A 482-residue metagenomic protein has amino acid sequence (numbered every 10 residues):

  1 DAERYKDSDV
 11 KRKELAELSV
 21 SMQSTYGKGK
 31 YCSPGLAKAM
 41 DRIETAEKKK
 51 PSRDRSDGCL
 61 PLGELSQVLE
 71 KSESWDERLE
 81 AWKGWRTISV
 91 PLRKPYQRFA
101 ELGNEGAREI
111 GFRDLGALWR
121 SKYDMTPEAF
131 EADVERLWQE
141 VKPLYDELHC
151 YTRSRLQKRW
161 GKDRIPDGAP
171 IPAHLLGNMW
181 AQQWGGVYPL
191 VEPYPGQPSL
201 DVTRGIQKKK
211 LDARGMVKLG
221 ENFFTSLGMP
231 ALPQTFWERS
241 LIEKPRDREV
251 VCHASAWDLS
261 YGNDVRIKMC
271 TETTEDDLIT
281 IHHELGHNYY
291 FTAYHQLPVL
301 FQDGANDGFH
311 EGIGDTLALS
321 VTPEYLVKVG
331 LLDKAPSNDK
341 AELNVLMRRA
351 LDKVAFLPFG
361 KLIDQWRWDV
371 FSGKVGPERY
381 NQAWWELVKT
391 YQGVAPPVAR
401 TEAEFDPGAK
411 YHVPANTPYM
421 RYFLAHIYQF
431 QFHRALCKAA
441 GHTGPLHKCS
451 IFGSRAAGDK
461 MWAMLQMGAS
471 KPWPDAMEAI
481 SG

Functional and structural regions predicted by a protein language model:
D1-R204, A435-L436, G444, S450-G458 (+1 more regions): A well-structured
D114-A117, P127, Q182, G186-D201 (+9 more regions): C-terminal, non-catalytic "cap/extension" segments appended to globular domains
W119-E131, I267-T271, Y294-N306: Short helix/strand-bridging catalytic loops that position acidic/His residues to coordinate divalent metals and engage
F130, V134-L144, G304-A341, V345: Post-HExxH zinc-binding segment in Zn-dependent metallohydrolases
T203-Y261: Auxiliary, metal-adjacent structural segments of Zn-dependent hydrolase domains
Q207-D212, G262-H282: Short pre-active-site segment immediately N-terminal to the catalytic Zn-binding motif
W237-I242, Y261-N263, T280, E284-Y294 (+1 more regions): Alpha-helical recognition segments enriched in aromatics with Gly/Pro capping that present substrate-recognition
L285-L300, L317-E324: Catalytic Zn2+-binding segment of zinc metalloproteases
